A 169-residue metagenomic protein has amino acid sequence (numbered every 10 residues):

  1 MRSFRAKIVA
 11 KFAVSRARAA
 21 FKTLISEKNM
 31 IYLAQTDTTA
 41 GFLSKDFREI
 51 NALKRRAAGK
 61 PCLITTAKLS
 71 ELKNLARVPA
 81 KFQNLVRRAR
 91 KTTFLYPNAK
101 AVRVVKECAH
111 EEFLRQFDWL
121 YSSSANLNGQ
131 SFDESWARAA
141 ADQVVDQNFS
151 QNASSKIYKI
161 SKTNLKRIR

Functional and structural regions predicted by a protein language model:
M1-R169: Active-site-adjacent structural elements in enzyme catalytic cores
